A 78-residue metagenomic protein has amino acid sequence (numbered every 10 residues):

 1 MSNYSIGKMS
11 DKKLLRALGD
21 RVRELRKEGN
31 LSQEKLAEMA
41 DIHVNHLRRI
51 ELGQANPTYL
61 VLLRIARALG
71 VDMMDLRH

Functional and structural regions predicted by a protein language model:
Y4-E28: A short, Lys/Arg-rich alpha-helix, primarily the initiator
L18-D20, V44, Y59-L63: Short alpha-helical elements of helix-turn-helix
D20-K35, M39, R64: Short basic helix-loop element that most often maps to the first helix and adjoining turn of HTH DNA-binding modules
V22, L36-A37, L47-I50, L76: Conserved hydrophobic/aromatic packing and binding residues within compact polymer-binding modules
D41-N56: Recognition helix of helix-turn-helix/homeodomain-like DNA-binding domains that insert into the DNA major groove
L52, V71, H78: Short, conserved catalytic or interaction motifs in soluble domains
T58-D75: DNA major-groove recognition helix of helix-turn-helix/homeodomain DNA-binding modules
